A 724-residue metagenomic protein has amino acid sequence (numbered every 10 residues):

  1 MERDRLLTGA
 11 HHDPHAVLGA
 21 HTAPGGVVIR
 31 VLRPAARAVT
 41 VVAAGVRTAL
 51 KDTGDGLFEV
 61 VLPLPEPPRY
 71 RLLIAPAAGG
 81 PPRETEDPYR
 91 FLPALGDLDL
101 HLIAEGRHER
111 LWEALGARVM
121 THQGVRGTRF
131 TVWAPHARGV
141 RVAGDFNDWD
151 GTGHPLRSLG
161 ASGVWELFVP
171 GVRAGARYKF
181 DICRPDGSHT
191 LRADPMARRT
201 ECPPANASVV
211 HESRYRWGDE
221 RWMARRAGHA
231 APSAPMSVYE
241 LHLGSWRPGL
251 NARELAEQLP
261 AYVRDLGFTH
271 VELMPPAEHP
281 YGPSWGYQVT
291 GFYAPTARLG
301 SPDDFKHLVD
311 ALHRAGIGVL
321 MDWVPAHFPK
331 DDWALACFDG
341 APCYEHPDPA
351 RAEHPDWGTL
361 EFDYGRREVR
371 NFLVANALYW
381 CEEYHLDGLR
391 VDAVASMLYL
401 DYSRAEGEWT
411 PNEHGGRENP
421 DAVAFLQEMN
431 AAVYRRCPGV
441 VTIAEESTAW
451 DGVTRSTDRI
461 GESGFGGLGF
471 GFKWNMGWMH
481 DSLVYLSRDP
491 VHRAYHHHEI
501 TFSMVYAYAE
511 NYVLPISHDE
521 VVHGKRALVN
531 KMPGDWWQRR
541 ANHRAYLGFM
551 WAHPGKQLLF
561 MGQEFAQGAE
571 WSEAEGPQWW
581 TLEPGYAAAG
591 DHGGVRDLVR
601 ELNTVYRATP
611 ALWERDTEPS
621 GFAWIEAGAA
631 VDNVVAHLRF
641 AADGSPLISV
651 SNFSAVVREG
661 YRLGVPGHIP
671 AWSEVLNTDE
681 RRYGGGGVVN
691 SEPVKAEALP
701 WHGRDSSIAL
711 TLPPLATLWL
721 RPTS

Functional and structural regions predicted by a protein language model:
M1-P24, D52-A134, L159-E240, S245-L250 (+2 more regions): The feature marks proteins involved in alpha-glucan
A16-A35, R126-T131, H136-R138, E626-P666 (+1 more regions): Carbohydrate-binding surface patches
I29-V31, A36-R47, V132, A137-T152 (+1 more regions): Beta-strand-rich binding/interaction modules
E66-Y70, A174-R177, S691-S724: C-terminal beta-strand-rich structural cap/linker in extracellular carbohydrate-active enzymes
V132, F180, L241, V263 (+12 more regions): Conserved, mostly hydrophobic/aromatic
A197-C202, A207, R216, E220-V238 (+3 more regions): Substrate-binding/active-site clefts of carbohydrate-active enzymes
H385-D387, Y402-E573, R607-G667, A671-D679 (+1 more regions): Conserved alpha/beta catalytic core and glycan-binding cleft of carbohydrate-active enzymes
G590-L612: Catalytic cores of secreted or luminal carbohydrate-active enzymes
